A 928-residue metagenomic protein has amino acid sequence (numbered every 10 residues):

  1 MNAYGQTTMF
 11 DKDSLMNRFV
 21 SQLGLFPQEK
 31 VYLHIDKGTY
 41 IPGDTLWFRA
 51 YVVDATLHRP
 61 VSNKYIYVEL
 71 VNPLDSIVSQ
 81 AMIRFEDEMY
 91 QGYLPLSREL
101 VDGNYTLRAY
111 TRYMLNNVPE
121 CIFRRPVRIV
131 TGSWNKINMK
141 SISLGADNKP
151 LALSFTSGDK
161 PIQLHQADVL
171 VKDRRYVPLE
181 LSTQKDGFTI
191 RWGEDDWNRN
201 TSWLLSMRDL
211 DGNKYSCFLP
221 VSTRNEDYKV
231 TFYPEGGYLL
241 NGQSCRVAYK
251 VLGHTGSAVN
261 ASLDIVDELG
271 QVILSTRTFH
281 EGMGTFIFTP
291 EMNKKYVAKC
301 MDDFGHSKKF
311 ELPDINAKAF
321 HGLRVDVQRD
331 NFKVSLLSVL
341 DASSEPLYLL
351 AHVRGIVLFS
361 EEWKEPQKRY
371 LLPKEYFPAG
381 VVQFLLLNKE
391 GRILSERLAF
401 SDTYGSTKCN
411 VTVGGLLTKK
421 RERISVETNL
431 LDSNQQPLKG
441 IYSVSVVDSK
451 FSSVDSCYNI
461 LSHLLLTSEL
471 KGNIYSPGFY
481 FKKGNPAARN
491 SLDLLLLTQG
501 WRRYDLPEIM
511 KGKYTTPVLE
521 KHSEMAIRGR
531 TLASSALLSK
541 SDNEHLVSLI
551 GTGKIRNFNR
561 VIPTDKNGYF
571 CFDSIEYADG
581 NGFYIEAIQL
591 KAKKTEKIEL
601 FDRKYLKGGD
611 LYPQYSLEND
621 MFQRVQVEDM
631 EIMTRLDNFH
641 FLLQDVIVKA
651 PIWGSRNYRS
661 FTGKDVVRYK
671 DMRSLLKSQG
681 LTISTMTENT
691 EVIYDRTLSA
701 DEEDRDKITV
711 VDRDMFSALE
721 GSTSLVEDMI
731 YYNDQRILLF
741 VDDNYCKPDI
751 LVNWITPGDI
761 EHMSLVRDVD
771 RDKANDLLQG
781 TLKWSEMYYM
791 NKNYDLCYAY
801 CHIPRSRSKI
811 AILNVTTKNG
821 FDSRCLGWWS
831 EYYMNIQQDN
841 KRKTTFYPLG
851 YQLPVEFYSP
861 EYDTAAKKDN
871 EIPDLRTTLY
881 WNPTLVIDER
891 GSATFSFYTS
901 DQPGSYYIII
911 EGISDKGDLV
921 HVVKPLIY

Functional and structural regions predicted by a protein language model:
M1-S14: Bacterial Sec-dependent N-terminal signal peptides
Q22-F26, K37, I41, V61 (+20 more regions): Surface-exposed, low-complexity/disordered segments and acidic/polar micro-motifs at processing/linker regions
Y67-V71, D168-L170, S262-V266, Y348-L350 (+5 more regions): Beta-strand signatures of extracellular beta-sandwich domains
A81-E86, L179-Q184, S275-H280, S360-E365 (+2 more regions): Short beta-strand segments within Ig-like beta-sandwich modules, predominantly Fibronectin type-III
G92-L96: Ligand-binding face of N-terminal immunoglobulin V-set domains in extracellular IgSF glycoproteins
K172-D173, E268, R736-N744: Short strand-turn-strand beta-turns centered on an Asx-Gly dipeptide
